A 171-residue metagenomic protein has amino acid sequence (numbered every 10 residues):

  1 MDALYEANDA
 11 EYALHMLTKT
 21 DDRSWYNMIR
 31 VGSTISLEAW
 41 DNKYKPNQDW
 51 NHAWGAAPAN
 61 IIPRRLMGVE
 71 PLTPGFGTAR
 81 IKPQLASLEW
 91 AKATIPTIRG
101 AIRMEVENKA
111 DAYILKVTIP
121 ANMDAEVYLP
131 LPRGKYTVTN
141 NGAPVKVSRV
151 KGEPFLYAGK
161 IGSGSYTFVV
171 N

Functional and structural regions predicted by a protein language model:
M1-D2: Amphipathic alpha-helical repeat scaffolds
E6, E11-N171: Non-catalytic C-terminal accessory modules of carbohydrate-active enzymes
